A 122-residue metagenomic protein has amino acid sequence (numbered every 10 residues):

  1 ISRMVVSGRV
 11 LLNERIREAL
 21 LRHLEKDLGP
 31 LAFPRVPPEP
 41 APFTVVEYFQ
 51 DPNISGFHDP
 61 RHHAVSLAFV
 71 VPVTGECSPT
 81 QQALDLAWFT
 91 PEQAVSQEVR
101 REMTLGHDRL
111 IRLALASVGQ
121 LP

Functional and structural regions predicted by a protein language model:
I1, H62, S66-P122: Nudix hydrolase/Nudix homology domain
I1-L31: Conserved Nudix-box catalytic region and its N-terminal flanking loop in Nudix hydrolases and closely related
V5, I54, V95-S96: Residue-level detector of alpha-helix boundaries and kinks
G8, E39-F43, L86: Generic beta-strand hydrophobic packing signal
R9-N13, H58, H62, M103-T104: Aromatic-acidic/polar surface patches that form glycan- and anion
N13, R17, A32-F43, R101 (+2 more regions): Low-complexity, Ser/Thr/Pro-rich intrinsically disordered segments found in N-terminal tails, propeptides, targeting
L21-D27, E39-F43, R112-A116: Short low-complexity stretches enriched in small and charged residues
G29-E76: Active-site segment of metal-dependent pyrophosphate-handling enzymes, primarily the Nudix hydrolase catalytic core
